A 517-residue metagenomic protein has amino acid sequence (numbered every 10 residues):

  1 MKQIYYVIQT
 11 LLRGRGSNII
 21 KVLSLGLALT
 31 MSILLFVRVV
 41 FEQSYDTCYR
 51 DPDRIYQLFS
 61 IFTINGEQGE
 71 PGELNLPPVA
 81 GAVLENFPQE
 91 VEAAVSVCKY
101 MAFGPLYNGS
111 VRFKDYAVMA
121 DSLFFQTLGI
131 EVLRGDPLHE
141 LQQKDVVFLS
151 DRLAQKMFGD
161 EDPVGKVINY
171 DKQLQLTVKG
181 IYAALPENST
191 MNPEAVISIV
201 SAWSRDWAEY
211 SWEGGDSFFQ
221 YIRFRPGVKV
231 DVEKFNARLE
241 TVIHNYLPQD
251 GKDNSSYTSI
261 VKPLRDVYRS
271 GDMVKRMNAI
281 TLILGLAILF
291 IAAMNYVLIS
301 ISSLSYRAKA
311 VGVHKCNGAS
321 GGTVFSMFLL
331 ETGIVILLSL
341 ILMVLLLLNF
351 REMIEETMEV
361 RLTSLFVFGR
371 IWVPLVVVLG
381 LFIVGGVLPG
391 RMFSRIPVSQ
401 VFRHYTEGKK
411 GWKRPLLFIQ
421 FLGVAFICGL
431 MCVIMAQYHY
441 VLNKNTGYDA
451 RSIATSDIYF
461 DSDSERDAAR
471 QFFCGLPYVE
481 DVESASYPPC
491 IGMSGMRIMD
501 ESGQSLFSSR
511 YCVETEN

Functional and structural regions predicted by a protein language model:
K2-I4, I8-I19, Y49, R238-A287 (+4 more regions): Membrane-helix entry/capping segments
I4-L12, G16, M294-V335, R395-T406: Intracellular coupling helices
Y6, T10-Q43, D53, K413-Q437 (+1 more regions): Short, strongly hydrophobic transmembrane alpha-helices
I20-M31, N278-L298, E331-M343, V373-V378 (+2 more regions): Alpha-helical transmembrane segments of integral membrane proteins
L34, H244-N245, T332-R395, A436: Small-residue-rich transmembrane alpha-helices
L35-F103, E213-R223, E233-R238, K262-D266 (+1 more regions): Membrane-proximal extracellular/periplasmic loop immediately following the first transmembrane helix
Q43-P52, E194-V196, A202-R205, V261 (+3 more regions): Short juxtamembrane loops and helix-capping segments at transmembrane helix boundaries of multi-pass membrane proteins
D121-R134, V147-M273, C474-D481, A485-N517: Mid-to-C-terminal secondary-structure elements that act as membrane-proximal/extracytoplasmic interface segments
